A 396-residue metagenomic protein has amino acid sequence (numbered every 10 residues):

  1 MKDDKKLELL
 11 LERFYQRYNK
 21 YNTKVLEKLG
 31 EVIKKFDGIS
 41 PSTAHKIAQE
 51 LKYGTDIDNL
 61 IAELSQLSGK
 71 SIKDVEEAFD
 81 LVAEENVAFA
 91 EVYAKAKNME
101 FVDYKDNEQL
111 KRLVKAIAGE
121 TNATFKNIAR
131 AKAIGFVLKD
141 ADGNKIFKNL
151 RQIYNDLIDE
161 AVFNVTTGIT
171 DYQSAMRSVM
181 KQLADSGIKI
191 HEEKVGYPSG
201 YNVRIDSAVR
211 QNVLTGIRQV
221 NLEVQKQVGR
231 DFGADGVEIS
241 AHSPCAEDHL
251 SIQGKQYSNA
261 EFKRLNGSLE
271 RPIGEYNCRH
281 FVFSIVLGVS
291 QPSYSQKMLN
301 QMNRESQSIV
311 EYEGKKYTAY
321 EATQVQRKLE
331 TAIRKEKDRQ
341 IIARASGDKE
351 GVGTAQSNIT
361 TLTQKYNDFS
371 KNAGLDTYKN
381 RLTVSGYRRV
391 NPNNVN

Functional and structural regions predicted by a protein language model:
M1-I273, L287-N396: Domain-core detector
H280: Catalytic core of tubulin tyrosine ligase-like
